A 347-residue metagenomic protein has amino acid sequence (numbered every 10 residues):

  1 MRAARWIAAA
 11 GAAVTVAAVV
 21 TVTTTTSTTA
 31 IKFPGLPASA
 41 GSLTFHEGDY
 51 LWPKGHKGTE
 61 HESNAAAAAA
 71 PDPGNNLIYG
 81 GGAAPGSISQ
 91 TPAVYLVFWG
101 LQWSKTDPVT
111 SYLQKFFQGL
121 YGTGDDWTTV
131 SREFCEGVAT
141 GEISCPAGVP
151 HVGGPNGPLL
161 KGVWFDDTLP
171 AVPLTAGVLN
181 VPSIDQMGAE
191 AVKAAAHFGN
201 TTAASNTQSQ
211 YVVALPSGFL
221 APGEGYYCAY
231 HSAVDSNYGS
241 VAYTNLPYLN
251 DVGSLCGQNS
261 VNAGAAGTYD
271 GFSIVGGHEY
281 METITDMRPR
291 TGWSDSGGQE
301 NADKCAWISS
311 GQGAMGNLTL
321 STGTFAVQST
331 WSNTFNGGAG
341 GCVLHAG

Functional and structural regions predicted by a protein language model:
M1-T29: Secretory targeting and sorting signals
A3-A4, Y269, S273: Structural motif marking the loop-to-transmembrane transition
I31-A191: N-terminal carbohydrate-binding/catalytic regions of secreted carbohydrate-active enzymes
G74, T91-A93, Q208-Q210, Y269-G271 (+1 more regions): Extracellular structured ligand-interaction cores
L96, I274-D286: Active-site recognition of the HExxH zinc-binding catalytic motif
Q102-W103, G218-L220, P289-R290: Acidic glycine-/aspartate-rich tracts in secreted/extracellular proteins
F134, A139-D270, T283-D286: Flexible, surface-exposed loop/gating regions in the mature catalytic domains of secreted/periplasmic hydrolases
Y226-D270, D286-G347: Metalloprotease/metallohydrolase-associated module, dominated by Zn2+-dependent proteases
